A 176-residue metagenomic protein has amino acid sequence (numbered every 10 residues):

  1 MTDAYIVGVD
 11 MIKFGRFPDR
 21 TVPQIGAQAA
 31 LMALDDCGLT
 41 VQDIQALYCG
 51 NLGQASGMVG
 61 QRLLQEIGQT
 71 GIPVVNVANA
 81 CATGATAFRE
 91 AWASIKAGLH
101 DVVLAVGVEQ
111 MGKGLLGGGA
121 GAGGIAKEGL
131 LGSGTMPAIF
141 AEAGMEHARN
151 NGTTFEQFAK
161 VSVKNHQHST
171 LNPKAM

Functional and structural regions predicted by a protein language model:
M1-V75, K96, V108-M176: Conserved "HGTGT" condensation-loop signature of ketosynthase/thiolase-family condensing enzymes that catalyze
V77-A80: Blade-loop segments of beta-propeller domains
G84: Short conserved active-site loop signatures built around small residues
D101-V108: A short, small-residue-rich loop immediately preceding and capping a beta-strand
